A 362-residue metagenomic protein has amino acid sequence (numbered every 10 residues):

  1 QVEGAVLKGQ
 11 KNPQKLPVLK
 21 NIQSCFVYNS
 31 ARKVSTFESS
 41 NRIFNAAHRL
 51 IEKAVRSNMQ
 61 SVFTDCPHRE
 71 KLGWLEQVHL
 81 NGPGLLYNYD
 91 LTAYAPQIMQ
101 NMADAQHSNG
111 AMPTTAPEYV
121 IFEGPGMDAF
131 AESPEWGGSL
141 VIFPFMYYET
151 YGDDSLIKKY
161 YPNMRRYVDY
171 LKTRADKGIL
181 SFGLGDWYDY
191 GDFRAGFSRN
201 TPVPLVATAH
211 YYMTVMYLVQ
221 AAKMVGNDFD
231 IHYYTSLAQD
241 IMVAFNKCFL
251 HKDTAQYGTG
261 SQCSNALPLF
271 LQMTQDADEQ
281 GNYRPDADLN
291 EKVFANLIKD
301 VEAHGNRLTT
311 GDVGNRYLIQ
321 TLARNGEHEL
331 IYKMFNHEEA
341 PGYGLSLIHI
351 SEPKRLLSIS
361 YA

Functional and structural regions predicted by a protein language model:
Q1, G9-T173, F182, G314: Substrate-binding groove/exosite segments of carbohydrate-active enzymes
G9-P17, L86-M99, Q106-N109, Y148-R165 (+3 more regions): Structural helix-adjacent loops and short alpha-helical linkers that scaffold large soluble proteins
R32-T36, S40, M334-L347, S351: Acidic glycine/proline-rich low-complexity segments
H48, E52, A195-N200, S351 (+1 more regions): Surface-exposed acidic, glycine/proline-enriched linker/cap segments that occur as 15-30-residue helix-coil
Q60-V62, C66, N109-L140, K172-L308 (+1 more regions): The feature captures the catalytic groove of carbohydrate-active enzymes
G314-G344: Catalytic-core region of carbohydrate-active enzymes that cleave or remodel glycosidic bonds
I348-A362: Single conserved hydrophobic/aromatic residue that forms the stacking wall/gate of nucleotide- or nucleobase-binding
